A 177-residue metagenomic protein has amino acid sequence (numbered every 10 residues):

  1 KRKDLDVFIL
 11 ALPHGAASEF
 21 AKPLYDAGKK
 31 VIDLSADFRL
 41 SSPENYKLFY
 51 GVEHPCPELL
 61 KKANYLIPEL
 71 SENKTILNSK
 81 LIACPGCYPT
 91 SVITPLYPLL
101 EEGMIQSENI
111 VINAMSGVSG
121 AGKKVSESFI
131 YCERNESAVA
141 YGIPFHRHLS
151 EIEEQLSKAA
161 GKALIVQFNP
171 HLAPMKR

Functional and structural regions predicted by a protein language model:
K1-I143, G161: N-terminal Rossmann-like NAD(P) cofactor-binding subdomain of oxidoreductases, focused on the glycine-rich
G142-R177: Oxyanion-binding "anion nests"
